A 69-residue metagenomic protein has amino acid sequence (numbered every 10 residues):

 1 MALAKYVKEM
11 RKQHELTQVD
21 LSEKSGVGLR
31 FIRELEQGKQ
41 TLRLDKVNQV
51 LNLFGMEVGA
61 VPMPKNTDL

Functional and structural regions predicted by a protein language model:
M1-A2, M63: A detector for short, charged/polar N-terminal pre-domain segments
L3, K12, R43, L51 (+1 more regions): Contiguous, function-dense segments enriched for cysteine-driven chemistry and partner/ligand-binding capacity
K5-D20, K24, Q49: Short basic helix-loop element that most often maps to the first helix and adjoining turn of HTH DNA-binding modules
G26-Q40: Recognition helix of helix-turn-helix/homeodomain-like DNA-binding domains that insert into the DNA major groove
Q40, D45, G59-L69: Short, charged recognition helix plus adjacent turn of helix-turn-helix-like nucleic-acid-binding domains
V47, L53-F54: C-terminal structural segments of small proteins and small subunits
